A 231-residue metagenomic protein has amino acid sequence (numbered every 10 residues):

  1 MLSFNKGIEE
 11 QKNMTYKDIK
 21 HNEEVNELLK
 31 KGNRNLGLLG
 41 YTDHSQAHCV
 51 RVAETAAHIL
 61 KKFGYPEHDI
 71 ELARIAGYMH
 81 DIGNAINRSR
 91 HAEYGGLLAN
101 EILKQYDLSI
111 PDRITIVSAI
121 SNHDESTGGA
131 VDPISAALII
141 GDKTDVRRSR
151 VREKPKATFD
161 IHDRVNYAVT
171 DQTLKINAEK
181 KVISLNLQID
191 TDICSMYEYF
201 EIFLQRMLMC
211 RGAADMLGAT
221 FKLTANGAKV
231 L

Functional and structural regions predicted by a protein language model:
L2-H91: Acidic/His-rich, divalent-metal-binding segments that scaffold phosphate/diphosphate chemistry
S3-K6, E10, D145-L231: Terminal helices and disordered tails flanking the catalytic cores of nucleotide-processing hydrolases
E23-K30, P111-I114, D132, E201-L204 (+1 more regions): Generic alpha-helical secondary structure signal
G37-L38, H48, K61-I176: Divalent metal-dependent catalytic cores for phosphoryl transfer on phosphate-bearing substrates
Y41-H44, G129, I202: Non-transmembrane, amphipathic alpha-helical segments
A56, A137, C210: Aromatic/hydrophobic pocket-lining residues that form π-stacking "cages" and hydrophobic walls in ligand
